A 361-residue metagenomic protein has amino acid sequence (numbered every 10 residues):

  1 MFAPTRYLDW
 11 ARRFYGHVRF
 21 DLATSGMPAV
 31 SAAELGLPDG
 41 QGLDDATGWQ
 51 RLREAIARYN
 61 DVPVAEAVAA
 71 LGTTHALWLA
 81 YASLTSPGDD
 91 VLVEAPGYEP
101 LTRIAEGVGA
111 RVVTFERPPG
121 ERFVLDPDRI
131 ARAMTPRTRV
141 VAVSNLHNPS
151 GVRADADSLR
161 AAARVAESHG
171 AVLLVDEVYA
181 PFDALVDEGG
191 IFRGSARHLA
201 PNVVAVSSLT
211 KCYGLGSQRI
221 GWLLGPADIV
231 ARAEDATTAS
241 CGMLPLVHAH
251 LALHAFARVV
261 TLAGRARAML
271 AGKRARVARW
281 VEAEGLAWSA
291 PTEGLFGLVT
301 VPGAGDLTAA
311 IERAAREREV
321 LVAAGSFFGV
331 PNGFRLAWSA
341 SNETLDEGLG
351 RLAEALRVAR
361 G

Functional and structural regions predicted by a protein language model:
M1, S83-V143, R164: PLP-dependent aminotransferase-like
M1-G48, A171: N-terminal "arm"/small-domain region of PLP-dependent enzymes with the aminotransferase-like
A46, Q50-D90, I104-E106, G305: Phosphate-binding glycine-rich loop
E121-G190: Active-site phosphate-binding strand-loop segment of PLP-dependent enzymes
V186-T210, D228-D235, F334-R335: Conserved active-site segment immediately N-terminal to the catalytic lysine that forms the internal aldimine
V204-A271: Conserved core segment of the aminotransferase class I/II
L253, L270-A278, W288-V301, G329: Conserved glycine-rich beta-strand-loop-beta hairpin in the small C-terminal domain of fold type I
R313-V322, F328-G361: PLP-dependent enzyme catalytic core of the Aspartate aminotransferase-like
